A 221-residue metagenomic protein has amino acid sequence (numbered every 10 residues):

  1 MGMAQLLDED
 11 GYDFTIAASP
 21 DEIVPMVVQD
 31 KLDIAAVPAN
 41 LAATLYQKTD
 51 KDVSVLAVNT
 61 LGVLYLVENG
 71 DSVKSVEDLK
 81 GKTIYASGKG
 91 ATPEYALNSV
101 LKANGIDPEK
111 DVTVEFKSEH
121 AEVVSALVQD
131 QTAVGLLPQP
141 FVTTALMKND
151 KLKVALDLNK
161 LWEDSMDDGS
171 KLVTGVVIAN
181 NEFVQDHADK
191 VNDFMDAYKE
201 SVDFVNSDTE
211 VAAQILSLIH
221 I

Functional and structural regions predicted by a protein language model:
M1-E109, T113-K117, Q131-Q139, A155: Short, glycine-/small- and polar/acidic-enriched structural segments that line small-molecule recognition paths
N40-L41, E115, E119-Q214: Pocket-lining segment of extracytoplasmic ligand-binding domains
D50-K51, N69, K102, V124 (+3 more regions): Short amphipathic alpha-helical patches
I219-I221: Conserved small/polar residues in nucleotide/adenosyl-binding loops
